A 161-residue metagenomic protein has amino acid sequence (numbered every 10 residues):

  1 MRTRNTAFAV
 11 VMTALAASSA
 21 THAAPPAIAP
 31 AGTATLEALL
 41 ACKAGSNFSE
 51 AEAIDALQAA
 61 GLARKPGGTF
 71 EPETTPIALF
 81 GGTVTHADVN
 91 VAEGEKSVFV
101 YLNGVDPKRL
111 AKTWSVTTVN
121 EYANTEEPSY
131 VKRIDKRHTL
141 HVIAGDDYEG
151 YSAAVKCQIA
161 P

Functional and structural regions predicted by a protein language model:
M1-V10: Bacterial N-terminal signal peptides that target proteins for export
A9-A17: Bacterial N-terminal signal peptides
S19-A23: Boundary at the C-terminal end of the N-terminal hydrophobic targeting segment
P25-T69: N-terminal export/targeting and maturation segments
P26-A34, A87-S97, D135-A154: Short, surface-exposed loop and linker segments with low hydrophobicity and enrichment for Pro/Ser/Thr
G45, G94, L102-P107, G145-E149 (+1 more regions): Short, flexible beta-strand-to-coil junctions
E73-I134: Long, charged/polar, surface-exposed segments that mediate recognition or autoinhibition
W114-P161: Non-cytosolic coordination micro-motifs
